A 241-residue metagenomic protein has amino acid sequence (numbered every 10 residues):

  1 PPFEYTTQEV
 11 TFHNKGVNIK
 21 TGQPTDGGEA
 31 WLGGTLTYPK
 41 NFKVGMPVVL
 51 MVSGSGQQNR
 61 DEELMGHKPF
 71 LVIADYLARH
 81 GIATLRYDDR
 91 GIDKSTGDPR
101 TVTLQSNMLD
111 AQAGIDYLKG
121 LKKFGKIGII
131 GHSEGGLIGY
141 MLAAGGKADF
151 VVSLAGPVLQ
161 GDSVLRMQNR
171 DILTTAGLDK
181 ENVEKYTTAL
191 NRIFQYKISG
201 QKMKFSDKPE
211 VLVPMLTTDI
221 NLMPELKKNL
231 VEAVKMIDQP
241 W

Functional and structural regions predicted by a protein language model:
P1-V44: N-terminal cap/lid segment of alpha/beta-hydrolase-fold proteins
N41-Y76: Short, surface-exposed "cap/lid" segments of acyl-processing enzymes
V52, Y87-D89, L154: Alpha/beta-hydrolase
G56, D89-D93, V158: Alpha/beta-hydrolase active-site loop signature
V72-K94: Conserved alpha/beta-hydrolase
R100-L121: Alpha/beta-hydrolase active-site loop
G114-L178: Primarily recognizes the serine-hydrolase "nucleophile elbow" in alpha/beta-hydrolase and SGNH/GDSL folds
L154-W241: Accessory cap/linker subdomain of secreted extracellular hydrolases
